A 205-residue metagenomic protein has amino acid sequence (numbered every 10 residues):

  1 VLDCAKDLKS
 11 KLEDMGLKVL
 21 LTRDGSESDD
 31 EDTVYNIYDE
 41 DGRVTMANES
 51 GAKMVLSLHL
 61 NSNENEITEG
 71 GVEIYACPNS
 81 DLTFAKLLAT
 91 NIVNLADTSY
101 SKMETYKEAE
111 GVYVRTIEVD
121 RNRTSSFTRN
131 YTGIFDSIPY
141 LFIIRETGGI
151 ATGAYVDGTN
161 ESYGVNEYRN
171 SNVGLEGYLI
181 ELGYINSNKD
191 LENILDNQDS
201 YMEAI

Functional and structural regions predicted by a protein language model:
D3-I205: Active-site-proximal helix/loop segments of hydrolytic enzymes
